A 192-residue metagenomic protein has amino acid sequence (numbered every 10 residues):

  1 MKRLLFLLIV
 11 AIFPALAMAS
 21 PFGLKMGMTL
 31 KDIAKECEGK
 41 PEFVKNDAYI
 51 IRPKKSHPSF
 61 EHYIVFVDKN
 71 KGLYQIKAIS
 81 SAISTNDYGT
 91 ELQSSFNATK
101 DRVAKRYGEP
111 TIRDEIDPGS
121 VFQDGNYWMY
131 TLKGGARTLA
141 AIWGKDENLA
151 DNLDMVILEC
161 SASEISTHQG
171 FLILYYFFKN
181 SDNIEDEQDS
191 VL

Functional and structural regions predicted by a protein language model:
M1-L5, K71-L73: Short hydrophobic/aromatic-rich motifs at helix boundaries and adjacent loops
R3, S59-F60, M129: Alpha-helix boundary/capping detector
R3-A15: Sec-dependent N-terminal signal peptides
L8, S80, D114: Residues that line or immediately flank small-molecule/substrate-binding pockets and catalytic motifs
I9-A11, F66, K133: Generic marker of residues within folded, mature protein domains
M18-D47, I83-L192: Non-cytosolic coordination micro-motifs
L30-K71: Long, hydrophobic N-terminal alpha-helical segment
S56-R102: Mid-chain, structured segments of secreted extracytoplasmic proteins
